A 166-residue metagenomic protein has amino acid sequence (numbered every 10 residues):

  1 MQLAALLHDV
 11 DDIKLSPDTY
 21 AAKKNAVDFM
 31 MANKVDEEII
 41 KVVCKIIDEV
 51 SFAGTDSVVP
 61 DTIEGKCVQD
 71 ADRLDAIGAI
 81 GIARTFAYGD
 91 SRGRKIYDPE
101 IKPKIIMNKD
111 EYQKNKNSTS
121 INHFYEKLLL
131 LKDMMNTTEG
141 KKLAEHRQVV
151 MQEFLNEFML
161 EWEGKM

Functional and structural regions predicted by a protein language model:
M1-S16, A22, V43-A53: His-Asp-centered metal-binding catalytic motifs of divalent-metal-dependent phosphohydrolases/nucleases
L7, S57-M166: Divalent metal-dependent phosphate-bond-processing catalytic cores, especially two-metal-ion Mg2+/Mn2+ enzymes that act
D9-K14, M30, K34, S51-T55 (+1 more regions): Short amphipathic alpha-helical interaction patches enriched in hydrophobic/aromatic residues with interspersed Lys/Arg
T19-A21, A83-R84: Short, glycine/charged-enriched secondary-structure capping and boundary segments
A21-A32: An active-site-proximal "capping" alpha-helix that borders the catalytic cofactor pocket
N25, V42, I46, I63-K66 (+1 more regions): Non-catalytic alpha-helical scaffold/packing segments enriched in small hydrophobic residues
